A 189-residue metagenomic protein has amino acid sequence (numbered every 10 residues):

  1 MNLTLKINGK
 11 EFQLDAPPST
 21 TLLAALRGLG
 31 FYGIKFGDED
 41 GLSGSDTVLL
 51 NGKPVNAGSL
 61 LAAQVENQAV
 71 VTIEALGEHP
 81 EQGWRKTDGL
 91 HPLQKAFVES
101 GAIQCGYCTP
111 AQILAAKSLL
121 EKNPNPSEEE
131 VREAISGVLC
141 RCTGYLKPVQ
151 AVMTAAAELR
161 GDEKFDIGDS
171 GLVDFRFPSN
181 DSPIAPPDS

Functional and structural regions predicted by a protein language model:
M1-D188: Signature of N-terminal electron-transfer/Fe-S-associated modules in redox systems
